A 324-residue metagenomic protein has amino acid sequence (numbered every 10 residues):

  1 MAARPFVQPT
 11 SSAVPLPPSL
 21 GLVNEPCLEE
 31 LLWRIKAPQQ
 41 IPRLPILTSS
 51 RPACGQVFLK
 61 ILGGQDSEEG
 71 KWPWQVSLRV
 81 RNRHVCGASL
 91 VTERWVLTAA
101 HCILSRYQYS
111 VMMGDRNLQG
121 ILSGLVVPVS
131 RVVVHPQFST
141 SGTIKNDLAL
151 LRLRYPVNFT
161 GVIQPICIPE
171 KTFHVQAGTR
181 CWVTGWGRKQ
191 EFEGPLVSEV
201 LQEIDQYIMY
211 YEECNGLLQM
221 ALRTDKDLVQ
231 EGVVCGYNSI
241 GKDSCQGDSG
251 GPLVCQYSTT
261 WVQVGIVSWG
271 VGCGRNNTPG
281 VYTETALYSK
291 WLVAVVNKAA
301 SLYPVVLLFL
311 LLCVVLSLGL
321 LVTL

Functional and structural regions predicted by a protein language model:
M1-G55: Cytosolic, low-complexity regulatory segments enriched in Ser/Pro/Gly with interspersed Lys/Arg in eukaryotic signaling
A2, E68-Y107, A299: Catalytic histidine site
C54-K60, L78, V96-A99, I103-F138 (+1 more regions): Conserved H-D interstitial segment of serine endopeptidase catalytic domains
L59, Q75, R81, R188-Y303: Extracellular trypsin-like serine protease catalytic domains
K71-P73, R106-Q108, G124, N146-L148 (+3 more regions): Extracytoplasmic
V96-A99, I144-E170: Conserved active-site neighborhood of the chymotrypsin/trypsin-like protease fold
P136-F138, P156-D205: Active-site substrate-binding loop(s) of clan PA
S301-L324: Cleavable C-terminal sorting propeptides in eukaryotic secreted/cell-surface proteins
